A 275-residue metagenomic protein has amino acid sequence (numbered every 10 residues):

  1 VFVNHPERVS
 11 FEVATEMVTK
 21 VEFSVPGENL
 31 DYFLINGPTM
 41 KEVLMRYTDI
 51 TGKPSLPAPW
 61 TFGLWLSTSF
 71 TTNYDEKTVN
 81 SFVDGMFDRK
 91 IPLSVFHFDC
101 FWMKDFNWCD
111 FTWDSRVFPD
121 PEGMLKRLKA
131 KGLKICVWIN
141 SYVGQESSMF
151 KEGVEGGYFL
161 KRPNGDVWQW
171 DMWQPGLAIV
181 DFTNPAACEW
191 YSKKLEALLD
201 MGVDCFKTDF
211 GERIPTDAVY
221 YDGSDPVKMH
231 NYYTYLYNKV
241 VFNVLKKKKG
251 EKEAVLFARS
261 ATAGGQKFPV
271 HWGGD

Functional and structural regions predicted by a protein language model:
V1-D275: Catalytic-domain carbohydrate-binding cleft regions of carbohydrate-active enzymes
